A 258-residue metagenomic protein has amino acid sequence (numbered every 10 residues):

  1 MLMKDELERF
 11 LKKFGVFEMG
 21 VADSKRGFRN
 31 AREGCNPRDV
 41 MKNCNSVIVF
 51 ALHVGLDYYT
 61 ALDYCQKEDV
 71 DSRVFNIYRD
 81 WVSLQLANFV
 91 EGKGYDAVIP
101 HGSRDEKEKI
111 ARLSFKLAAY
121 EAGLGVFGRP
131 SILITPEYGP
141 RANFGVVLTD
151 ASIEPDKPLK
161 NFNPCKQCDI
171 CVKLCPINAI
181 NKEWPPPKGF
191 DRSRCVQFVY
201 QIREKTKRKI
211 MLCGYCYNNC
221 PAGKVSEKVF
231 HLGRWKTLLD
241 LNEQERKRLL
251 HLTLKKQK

Functional and structural regions predicted by a protein language model:
M1-S72: Non-catalytic, usually N-terminal nucleic-acid engagement modules in DNA/RNA processing proteins
N30, P37, E68, V74-H251: Catalytic cores of enzyme domains
H251-K258: Long, contiguous alpha-helical scaffold regions
